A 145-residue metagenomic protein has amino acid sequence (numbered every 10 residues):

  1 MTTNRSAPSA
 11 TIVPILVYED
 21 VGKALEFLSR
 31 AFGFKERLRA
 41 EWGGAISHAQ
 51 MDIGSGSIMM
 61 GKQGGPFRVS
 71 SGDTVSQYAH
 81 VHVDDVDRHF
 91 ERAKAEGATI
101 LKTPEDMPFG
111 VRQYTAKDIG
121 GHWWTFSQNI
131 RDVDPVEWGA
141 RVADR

Functional and structural regions predicted by a protein language model:
M1-I15, L25-K117, F126-R145: Vicinal oxygen chelate
Y18-G22: Short acidic-aromatic low-complexity motifs
G120: C-terminal catalytic core of tyrosine-transesterase DNA break-rejoin enzymes
